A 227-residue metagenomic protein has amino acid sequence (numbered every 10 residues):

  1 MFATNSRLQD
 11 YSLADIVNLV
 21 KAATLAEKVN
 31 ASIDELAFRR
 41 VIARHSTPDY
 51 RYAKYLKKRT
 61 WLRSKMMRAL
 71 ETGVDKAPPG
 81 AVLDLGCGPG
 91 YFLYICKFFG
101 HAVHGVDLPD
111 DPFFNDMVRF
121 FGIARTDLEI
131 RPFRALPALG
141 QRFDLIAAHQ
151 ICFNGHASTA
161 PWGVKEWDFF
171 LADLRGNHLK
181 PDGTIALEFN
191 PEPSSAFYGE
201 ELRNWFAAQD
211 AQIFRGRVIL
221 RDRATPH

Functional and structural regions predicted by a protein language model:
M1-V74, L187-F189, P193-W205, P226: N-terminal accessory regions of S-adenosyl-L-methionine
P78-G88: Conserved class I S-adenosyl-L-methionine
P89-F99: Conserved SAM-binding loop of SAM-dependent methyltransferases across substrates and taxa, primarily the Class I
A102-D107: Conserved SAM-binding motif I beta-strand of class I
G122-F133: Conserved SAM-binding strand-loop segment of SAM-dependent methyltransferases
L136-L145: A short acidic, Gly/Pro-enriched loop at the edge of an enzyme's catalytic core that lines a small-molecule cofactor
L145-V164: A short SAM/SAH-binding and catalytic strip from SAM-dependent methyltransferases
P161-P181: A short glycine-rich, Lys/Arg-flanked "PGG" loop and its adjoining helix->strand segment in the class I
